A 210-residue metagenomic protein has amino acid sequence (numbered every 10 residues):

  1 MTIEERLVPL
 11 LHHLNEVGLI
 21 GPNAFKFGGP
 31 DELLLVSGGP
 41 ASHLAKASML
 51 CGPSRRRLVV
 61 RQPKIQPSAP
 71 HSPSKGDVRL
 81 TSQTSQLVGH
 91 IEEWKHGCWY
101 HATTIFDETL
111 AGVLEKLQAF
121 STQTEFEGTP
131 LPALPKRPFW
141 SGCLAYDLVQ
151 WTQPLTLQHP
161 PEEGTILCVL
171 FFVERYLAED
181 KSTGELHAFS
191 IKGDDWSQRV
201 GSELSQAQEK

Functional and structural regions predicted by a protein language model:
M1-T104, F139, C143-K210: Extended accessory regions or peripheral subdomains of proteins
T84, V88, D107-Q118, R137: Generic internal hydrophobic packing segments that stabilize the cores of diverse globular domains
H101-E108, G128-L131: Short coil/turn segments at secondary-structure boundaries
L110-T129, Q153-G164: Short acidic (Asp/Glu) patches
E127-P135, S141: Acidic low-complexity segments
